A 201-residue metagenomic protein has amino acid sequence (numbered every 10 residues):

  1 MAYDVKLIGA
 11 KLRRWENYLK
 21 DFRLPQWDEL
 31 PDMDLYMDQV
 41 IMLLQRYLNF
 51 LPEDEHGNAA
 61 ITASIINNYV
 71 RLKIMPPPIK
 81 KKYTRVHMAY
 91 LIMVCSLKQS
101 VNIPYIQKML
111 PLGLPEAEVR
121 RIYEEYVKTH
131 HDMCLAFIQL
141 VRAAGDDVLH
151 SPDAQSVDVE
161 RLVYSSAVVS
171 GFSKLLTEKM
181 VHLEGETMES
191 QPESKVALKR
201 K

Functional and structural regions predicted by a protein language model:
A2-G113: Basic helix-turn-helix/winged-helix DNA-binding cores and closely related short helical interaction motifs
M109-K201: Intrinsically disordered, low-complexity, charge-dense segments enriched in Lys/Arg and Glu/Asp interspersed
